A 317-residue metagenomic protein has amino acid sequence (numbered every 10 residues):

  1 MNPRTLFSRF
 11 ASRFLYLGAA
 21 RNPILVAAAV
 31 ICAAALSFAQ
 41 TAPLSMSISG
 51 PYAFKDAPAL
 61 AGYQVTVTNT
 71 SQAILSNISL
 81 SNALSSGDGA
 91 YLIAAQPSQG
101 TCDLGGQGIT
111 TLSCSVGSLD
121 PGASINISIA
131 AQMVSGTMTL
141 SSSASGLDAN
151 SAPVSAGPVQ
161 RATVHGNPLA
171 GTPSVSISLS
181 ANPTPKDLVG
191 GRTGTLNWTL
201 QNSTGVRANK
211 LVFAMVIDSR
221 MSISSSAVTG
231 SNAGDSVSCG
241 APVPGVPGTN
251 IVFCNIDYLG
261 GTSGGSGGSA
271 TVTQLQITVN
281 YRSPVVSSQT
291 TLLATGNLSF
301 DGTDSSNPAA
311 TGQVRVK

Functional and structural regions predicted by a protein language model:
M1-A20: N-terminal secretory signal peptides that target proteins for export/translocation
R21-A35: Bacterial N-terminal signal peptides
Q40-S47, D103, T139-T184, G234-C239 (+1 more regions): Extracellular/luminal low-complexity Ser/Thr/Pro-rich, glycosylation-prone repeat/linker regions
I48-Y52, P97, C114-S115, L179-T184: Surface-exposed, proline-enriched loop/turn segments that connect beta strands in immunoglobulin-like
G50, V67, A131, A144-G146 (+3 more regions): Hydrophobic beta-strand positions in extracellular immunoglobulin-like domains
A57-S76, G190-N209: Short beta-strand elements of extracellular/lumenal beta-sandwich folds
S76-S113, G117, K210-V212, V216-L259 (+1 more regions): A surface/secretory-pathway sequence property marking extracellular, secreted, or lumenal proteins enriched
S115-M138, G146, N255-S288: Low-complexity, intrinsically disordered segments enriched in Ser/Thr together with acidic residues
